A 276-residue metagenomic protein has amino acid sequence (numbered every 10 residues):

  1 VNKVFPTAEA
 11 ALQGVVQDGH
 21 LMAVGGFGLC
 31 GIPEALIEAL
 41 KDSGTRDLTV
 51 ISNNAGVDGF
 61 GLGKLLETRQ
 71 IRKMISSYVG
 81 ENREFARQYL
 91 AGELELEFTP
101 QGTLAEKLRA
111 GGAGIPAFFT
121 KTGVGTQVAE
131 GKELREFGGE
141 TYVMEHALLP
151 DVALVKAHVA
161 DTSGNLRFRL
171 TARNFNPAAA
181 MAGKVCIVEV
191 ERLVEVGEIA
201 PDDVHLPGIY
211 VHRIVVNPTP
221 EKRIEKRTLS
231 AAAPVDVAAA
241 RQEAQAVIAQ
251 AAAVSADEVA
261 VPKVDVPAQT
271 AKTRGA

Functional and structural regions predicted by a protein language model:
V1-A276: Conserved alpha/beta enzyme-core scaffold
